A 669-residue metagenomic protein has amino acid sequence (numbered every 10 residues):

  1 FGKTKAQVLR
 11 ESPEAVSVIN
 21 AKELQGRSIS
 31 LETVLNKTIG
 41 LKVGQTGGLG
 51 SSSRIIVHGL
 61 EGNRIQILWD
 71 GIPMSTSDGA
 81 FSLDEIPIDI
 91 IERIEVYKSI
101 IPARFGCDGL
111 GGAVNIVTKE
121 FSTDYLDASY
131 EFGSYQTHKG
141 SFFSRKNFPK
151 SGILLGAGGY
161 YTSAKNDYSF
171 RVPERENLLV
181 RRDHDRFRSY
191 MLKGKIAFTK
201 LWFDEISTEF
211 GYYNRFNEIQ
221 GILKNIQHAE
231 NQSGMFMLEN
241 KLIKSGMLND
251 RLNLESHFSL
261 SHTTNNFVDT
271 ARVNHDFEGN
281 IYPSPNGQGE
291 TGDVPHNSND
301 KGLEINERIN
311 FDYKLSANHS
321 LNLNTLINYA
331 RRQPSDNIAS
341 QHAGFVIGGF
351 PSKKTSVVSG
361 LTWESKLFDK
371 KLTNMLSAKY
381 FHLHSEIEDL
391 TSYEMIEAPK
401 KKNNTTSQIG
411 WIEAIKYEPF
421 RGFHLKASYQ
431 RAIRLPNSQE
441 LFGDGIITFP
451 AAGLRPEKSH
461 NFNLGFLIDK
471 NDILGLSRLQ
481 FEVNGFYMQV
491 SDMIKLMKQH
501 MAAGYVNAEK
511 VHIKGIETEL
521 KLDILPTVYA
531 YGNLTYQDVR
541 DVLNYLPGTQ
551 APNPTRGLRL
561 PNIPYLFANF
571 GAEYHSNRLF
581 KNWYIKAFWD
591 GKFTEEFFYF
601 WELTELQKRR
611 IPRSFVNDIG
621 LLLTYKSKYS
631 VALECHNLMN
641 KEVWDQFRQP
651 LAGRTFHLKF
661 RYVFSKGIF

Functional and structural regions predicted by a protein language model:
F1-L24, R54, I94: N-terminal periplasmic "start-of-domain" segments of outer-membrane beta-barrel proteins
V16, E32-P73: Extracytoplasmic beta-strand/coil segments of soluble accessory domains associated with Gram-negative outer-membrane
R64, I72-S99: Short acidic/polar hinge/loop motifs at secondary-structure boundaries that mediate gating or recognition
I88-Y125: A beta-strand signature from Gram-negative outer-membrane beta-barrel systems, especially the internal plug domain
N115, T123, E131, F148-N231: Periplasmic-side early beta-strands and strand-to-turn transitions of outer-membrane beta-barrels
S151, A164, E255-S259, E418 (+4 more regions): Membrane-embedded beta-barrel scaffold of Gram-negative outer-membrane proteins
A197-N214, S233-M395, K400-K401, T405-I412 (+4 more regions): Face-selective signature of the C-terminal outer-membrane beta-barrel domain
K371, L383, R478-Q489, V506-F598: Gram-negative outer-membrane beta-barrel transporters
